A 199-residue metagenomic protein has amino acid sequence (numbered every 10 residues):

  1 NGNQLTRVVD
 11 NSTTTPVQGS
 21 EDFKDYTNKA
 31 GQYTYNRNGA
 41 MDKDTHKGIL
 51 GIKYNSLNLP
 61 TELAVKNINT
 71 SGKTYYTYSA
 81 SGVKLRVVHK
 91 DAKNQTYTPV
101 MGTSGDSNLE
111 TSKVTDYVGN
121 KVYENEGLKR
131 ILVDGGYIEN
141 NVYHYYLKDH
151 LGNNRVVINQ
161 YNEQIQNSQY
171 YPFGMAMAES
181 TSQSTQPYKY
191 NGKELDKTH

Functional and structural regions predicted by a protein language model:
N1-A80, L85-H144, Y161, E179-K189: Acidic/glycine-rich beta-solenoid
E139-H199: A motif-centric feature for acidic-aromatic and gly/ser/thr-rich catalytic loops and repeats
